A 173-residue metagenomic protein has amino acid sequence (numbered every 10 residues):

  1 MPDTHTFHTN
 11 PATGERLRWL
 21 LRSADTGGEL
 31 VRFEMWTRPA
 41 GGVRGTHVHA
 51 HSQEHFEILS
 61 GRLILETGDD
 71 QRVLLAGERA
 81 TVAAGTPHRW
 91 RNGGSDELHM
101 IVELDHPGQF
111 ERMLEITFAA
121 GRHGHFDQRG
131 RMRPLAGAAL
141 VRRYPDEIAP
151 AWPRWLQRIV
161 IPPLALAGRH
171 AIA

Functional and structural regions predicted by a protein language model:
M1-L30, G41-S52, E57, R62-A173: Jelly-roll (double-stranded beta-helix
R32-W36: Short, well-ordered beta-strand segments enriched in hydrophobic/aromatic residues
